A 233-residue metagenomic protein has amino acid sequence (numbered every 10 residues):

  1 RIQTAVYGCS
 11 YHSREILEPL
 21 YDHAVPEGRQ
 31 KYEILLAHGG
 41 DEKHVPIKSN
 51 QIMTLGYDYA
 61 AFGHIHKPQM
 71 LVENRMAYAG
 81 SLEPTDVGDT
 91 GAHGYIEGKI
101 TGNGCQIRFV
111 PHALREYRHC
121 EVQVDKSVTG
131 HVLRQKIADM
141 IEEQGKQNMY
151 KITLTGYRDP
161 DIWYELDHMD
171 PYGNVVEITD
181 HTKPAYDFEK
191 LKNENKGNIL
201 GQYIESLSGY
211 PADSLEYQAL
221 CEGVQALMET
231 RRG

Functional and structural regions predicted by a protein language model:
R1-V87, A92-G94: His/Asp/Glu-rich metal-coordinating catalytic cores of metallo-dependent phosphodiesterases/hydrolases acting on
G8, E97-I100, L154: Hydrophobic side chains in beta-strands
S10, A79-G80, K99, P111-A113: Residues at the C-termini of beta-strands that transition into short coil/loop
A24-G28, M53-G56, A79-L82, Y95-G98 (+3 more regions): Short, low-complexity, polar/charged sequence segments that are solvent-exposed and flexible
K31, E97, K146-N148: Short coil/turn segments at beta-strand junctions that form active-site/ligand-binding loops
V72-E73, E97-G104: Short acidic-glycine loop/turn motifs at beta-strand connectors
A92-Y95, Y117-H119: Short hydrophobic/aromatic beta-strand or adjacent loop that forms the aromatic wall/cage of a ligand/substrate-binding
G104-G233: Accessory, non-catalytic peripheral segments of nucleic-acid enzymes
